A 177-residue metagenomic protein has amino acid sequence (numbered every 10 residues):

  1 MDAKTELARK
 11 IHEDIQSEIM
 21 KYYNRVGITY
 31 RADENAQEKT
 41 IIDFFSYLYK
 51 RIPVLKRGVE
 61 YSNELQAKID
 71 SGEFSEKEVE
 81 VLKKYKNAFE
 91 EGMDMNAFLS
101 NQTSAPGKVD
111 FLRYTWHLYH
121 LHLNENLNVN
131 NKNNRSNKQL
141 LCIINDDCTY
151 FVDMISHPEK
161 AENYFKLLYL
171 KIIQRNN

Functional and structural regions predicted by a protein language model:
M1-N137, N145-N177: Basic, Lys/Arg-enriched alpha-helical interface segments
